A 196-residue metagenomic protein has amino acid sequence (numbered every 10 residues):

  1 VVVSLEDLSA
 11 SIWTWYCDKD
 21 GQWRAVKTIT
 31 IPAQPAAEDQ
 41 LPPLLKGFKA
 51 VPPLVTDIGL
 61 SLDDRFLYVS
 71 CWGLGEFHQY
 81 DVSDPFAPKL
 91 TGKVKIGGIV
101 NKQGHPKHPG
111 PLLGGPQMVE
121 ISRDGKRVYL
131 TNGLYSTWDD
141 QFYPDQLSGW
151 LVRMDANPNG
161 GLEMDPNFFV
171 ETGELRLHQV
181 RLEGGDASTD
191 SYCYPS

Functional and structural regions predicted by a protein language model:
V1, R65-L67, K126-L130, L162: Entry beta-strands of beta-propeller and related beta-repeat scaffolds
V1-P85: Beta-propeller domains
V3-E6, W13, T131-S148: Short, conserved, GDST-rich strand-edge loop motifs in beta-rich repeat architectures
L8, L54, G115, L147 (+1 more regions): Beta-rich catalytic cores
S9-S11, G21, G75-H78, F86 (+3 more regions): Flexible loop/turn segments at secondary-structure boundaries
T14-D18, P144-P158: Beta-propeller blade signature
R24-A50, T91-P111, D165-S196: Surface-exposed loop and turn segments in beta-propeller and other repeat-based domains that flank or scaffold
T56-I121: C-terminal structural cap/anchor segments
